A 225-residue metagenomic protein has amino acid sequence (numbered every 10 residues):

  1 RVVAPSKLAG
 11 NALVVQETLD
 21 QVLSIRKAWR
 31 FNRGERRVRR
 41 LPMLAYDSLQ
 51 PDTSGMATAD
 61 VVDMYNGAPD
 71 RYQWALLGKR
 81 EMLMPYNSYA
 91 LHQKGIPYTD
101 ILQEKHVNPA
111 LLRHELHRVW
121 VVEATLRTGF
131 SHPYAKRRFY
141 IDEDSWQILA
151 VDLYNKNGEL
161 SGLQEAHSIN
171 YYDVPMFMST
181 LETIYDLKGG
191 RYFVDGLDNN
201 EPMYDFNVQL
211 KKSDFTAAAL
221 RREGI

Functional and structural regions predicted by a protein language model:
R1-K7, L13-P69, V107, R113-L210: Gly/Pro-enriched, hydrophobic low-complexity segments that function as extracytoplasmic propeptides/linkers
P69-A135, A217-I225: Mature hydrolase/peptidase catalytic cores and their serpin-fold inhibitory cores, especially in secreted
P202-I225: Compact functional segments
